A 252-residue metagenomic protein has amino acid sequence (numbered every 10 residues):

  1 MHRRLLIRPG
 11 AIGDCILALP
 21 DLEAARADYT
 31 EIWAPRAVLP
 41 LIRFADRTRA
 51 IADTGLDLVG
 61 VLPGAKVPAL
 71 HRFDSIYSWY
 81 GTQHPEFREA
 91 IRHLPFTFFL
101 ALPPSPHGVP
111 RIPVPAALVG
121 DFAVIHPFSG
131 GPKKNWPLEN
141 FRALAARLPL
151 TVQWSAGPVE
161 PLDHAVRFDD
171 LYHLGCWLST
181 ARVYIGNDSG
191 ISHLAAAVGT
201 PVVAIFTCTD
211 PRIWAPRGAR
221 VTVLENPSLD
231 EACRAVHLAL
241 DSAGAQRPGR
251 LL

Functional and structural regions predicted by a protein language model:
M1-L252: Catalytic machinery of carbohydrate-active enzymes, primarily nucleotide-sugar-dependent glycosyltransferases
